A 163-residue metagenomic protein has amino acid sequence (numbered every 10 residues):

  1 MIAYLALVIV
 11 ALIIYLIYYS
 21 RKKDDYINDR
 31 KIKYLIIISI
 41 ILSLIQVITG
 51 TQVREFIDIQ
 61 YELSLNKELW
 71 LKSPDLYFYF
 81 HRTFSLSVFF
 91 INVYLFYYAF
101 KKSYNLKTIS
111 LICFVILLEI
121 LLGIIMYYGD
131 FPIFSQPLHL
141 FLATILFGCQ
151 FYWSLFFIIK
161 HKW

Functional and structural regions predicted by a protein language model:
M1-W163: Polytopic transmembrane helical bundles with strong interfacial aromatic enrichment
